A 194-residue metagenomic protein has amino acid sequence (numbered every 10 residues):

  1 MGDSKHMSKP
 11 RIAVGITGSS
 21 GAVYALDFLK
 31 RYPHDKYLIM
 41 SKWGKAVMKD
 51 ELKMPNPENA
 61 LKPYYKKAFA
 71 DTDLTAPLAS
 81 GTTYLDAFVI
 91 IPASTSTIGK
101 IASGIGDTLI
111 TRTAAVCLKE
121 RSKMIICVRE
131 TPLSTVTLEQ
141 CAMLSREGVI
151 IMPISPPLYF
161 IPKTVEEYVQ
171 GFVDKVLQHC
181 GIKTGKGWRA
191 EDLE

Functional and structural regions predicted by a protein language model:
G2-I125, R129-E194: A cross-family phosphate/adenosyl-ligand binding-site feature
